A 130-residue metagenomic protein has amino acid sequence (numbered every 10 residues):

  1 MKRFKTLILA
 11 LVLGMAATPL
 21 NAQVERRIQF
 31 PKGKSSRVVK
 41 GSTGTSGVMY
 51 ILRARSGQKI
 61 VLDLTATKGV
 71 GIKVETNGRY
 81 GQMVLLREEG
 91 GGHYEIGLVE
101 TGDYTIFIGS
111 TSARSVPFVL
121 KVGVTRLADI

Functional and structural regions predicted by a protein language model:
M1-I8: Bacterial N-terminal signal peptides that target proteins for export
A10-A16: Bacterial N-terminal signal peptides
L20-I51, S56-Q58, L127-I130: Non-catalytic extracellular/lumenal accessory regions of secreted precursors
E25-Q29, V38, V61-D63, E95 (+1 more regions): Ser/Thr- (and often Asn-) enriched beta-sheet segments in non-cytosolic proteins
S42-G81, L85-D103, I108-T111: Acidic, Ser/Thr/Pro-rich low-complexity intrinsically disordered segments
Y50, S112-R126: Edge beta-strands of jelly-roll/beta-sandwich modules across compartments, strongly enriched in secreted/luminal
E75-R79, K121-A128: Short beta-strand-to-coil "C-cap" segments at the C-terminal boundary of structured domains/repeats, marking
